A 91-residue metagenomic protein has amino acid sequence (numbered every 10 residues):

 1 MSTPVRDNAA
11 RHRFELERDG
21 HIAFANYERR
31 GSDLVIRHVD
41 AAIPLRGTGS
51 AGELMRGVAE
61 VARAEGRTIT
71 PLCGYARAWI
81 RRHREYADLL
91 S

Functional and structural regions predicted by a protein language model:
M1-V39: N-terminal first-folded block
S2, A42, Y86-A87: Generic secondary-structure boundary/loop-capping signal
L16, G52-M55, I69: Generic alpha-helix initiation/capping and coil-helix boundary signal
A23, L34, L54-M55, I80: Residue-level detection of beta-strand scaffold positions
V39-R46: A short, internal acetyl-CoA/4′-phosphopantetheine-binding micro-motif in the GNAT/acyltransferase core
G47-A59: Conserved acetyl-CoA-binding loop-helix of GNAT-fold acetyltransferases
G57-S91: C-terminal structural segments of small proteins and small subunits
